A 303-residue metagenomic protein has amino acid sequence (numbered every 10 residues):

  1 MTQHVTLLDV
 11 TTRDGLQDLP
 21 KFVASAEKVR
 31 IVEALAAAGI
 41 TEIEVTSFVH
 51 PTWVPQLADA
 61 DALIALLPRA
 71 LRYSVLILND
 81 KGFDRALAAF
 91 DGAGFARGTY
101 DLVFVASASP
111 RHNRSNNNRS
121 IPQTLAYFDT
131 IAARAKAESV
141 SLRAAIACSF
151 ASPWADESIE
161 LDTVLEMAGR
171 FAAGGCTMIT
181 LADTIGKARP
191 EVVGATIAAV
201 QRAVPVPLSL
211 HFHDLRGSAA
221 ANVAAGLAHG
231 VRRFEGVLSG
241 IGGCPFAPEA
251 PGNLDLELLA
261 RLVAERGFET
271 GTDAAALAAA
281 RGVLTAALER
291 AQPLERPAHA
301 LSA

Functional and structural regions predicted by a protein language model:
M1-A303: Catalytic cores and adjacent flexible loops of soluble metabolic enzymes that perform enolate/carbanion chemistry on
